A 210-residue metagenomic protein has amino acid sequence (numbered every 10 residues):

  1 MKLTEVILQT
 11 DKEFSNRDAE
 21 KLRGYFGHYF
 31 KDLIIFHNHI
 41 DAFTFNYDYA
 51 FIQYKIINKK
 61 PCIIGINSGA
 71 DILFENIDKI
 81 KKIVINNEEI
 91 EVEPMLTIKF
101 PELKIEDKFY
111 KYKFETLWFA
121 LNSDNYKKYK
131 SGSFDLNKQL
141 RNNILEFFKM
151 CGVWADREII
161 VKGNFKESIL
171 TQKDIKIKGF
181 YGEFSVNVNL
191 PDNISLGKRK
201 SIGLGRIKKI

Functional and structural regions predicted by a protein language model:
M1-I210: RNA-interacting cores
